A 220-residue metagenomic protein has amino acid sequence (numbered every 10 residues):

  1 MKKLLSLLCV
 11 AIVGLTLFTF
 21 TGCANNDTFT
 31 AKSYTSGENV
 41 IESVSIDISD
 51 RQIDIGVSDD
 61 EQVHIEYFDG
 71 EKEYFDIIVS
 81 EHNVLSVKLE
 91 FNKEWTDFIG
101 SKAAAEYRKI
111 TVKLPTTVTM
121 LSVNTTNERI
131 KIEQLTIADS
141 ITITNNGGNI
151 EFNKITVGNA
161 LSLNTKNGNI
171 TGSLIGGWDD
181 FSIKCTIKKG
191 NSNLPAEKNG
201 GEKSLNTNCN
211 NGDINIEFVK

Functional and structural regions predicted by a protein language model:
M1-L7: Positively charged n-region of N-terminal signal peptides that target proteins for export
F18-G22: C-terminal motif of bacterial Sec signal peptides marking the signal peptidase cleavage site
A24-K88, I132-L135, N211-K220: Short linear S-[DN]-x-LW-Φ motif typified by the pepsin-like aspartic protease active-site region
T30-Y34, K109, R129-I130, N169-S173 (+1 more regions): Short, recurring structural edge motifs at helix starts
V40, S49, D59, E81 (+13 more regions): Repetitive beta-strand solenoid architecture
E94-P115: Extended Gly/Ser/Thr-rich low-complexity repeat segments, especially those forming or decorating extracellular
N149-K220: Short, surface-exposed interaction patches in beta-rich subdomains that mediate adhesion/assembly near membranes
